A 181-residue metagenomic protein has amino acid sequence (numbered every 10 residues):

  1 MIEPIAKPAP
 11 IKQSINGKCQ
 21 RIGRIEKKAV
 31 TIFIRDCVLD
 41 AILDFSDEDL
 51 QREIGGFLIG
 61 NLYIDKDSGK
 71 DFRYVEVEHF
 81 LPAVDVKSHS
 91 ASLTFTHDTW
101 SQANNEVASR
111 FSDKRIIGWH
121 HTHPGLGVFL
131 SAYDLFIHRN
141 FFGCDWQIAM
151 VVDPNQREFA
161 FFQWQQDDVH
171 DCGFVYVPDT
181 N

Functional and structural regions predicted by a protein language model:
M1-I116, G125-N181: Conserved beta-strand-loop surface patch within small alpha/beta domains used for substrate/adaptor or ligand engagement
